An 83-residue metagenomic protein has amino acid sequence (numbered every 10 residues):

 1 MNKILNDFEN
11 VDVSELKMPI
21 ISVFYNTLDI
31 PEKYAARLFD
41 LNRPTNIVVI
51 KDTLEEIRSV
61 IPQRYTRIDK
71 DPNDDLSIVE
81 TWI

Functional and structural regions predicted by a protein language model:
M1-V13: Negatively charged, low-complexity tracts enriched in Asp/Glu with abundant Ser/Thr
V13-F24: Charged, amphipathic alpha-helical segments
S14-L16, D29, D71-D74: A generic structural signal for short, non-catalytic loop/turn and secondary-structure boundary residues
F24, R37, E80: Residues in well-ordered beta-strands of folded domains
T27-P44: Short aromatic-glycine-(Arg/Gly/Cys) micro-motifs in beta-strand/loop hairpins
N46-I68: A short, charged, amphipathic alpha-helix used as a generic interaction element across diverse proteins
T66-I83: Short, mixed-charge low-complexity intrinsically disordered segments
